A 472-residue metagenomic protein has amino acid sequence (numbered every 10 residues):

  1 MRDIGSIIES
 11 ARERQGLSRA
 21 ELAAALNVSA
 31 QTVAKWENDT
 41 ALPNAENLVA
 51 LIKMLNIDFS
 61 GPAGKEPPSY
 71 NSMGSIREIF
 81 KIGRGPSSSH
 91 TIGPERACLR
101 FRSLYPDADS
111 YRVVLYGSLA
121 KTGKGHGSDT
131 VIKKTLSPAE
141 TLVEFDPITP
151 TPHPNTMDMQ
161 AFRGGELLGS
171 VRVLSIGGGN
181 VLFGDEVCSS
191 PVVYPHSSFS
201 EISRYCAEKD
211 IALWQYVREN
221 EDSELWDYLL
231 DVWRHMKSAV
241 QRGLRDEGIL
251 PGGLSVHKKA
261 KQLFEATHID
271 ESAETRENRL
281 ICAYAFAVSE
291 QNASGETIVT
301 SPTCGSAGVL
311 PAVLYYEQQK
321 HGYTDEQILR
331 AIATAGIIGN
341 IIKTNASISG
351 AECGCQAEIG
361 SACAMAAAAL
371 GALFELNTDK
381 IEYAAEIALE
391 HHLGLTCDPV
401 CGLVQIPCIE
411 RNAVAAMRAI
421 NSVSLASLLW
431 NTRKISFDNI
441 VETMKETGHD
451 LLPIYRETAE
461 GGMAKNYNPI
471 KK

Functional and structural regions predicted by a protein language model:
M1-R14: A short, Lys/Arg-rich alpha-helix, primarily the initiator
E13, A24, K53: Alpha-helical residues within the helix-turn-helix
G16-K35: Short alpha-helical DNA-recognition segment
N44-G61: DNA major-groove recognition helix of helix-turn-helix/homeodomain DNA-binding modules
T135, T141-E271, R279-L280: C-terminal regulatory domains involved in ligand/effector binding and gene-expression control
K237-G354, G462-K472: Accessory "access/gating" subregions that flank catalytic or transport cores
L370-K472: Functionally critical mobile loop/hinge segments
